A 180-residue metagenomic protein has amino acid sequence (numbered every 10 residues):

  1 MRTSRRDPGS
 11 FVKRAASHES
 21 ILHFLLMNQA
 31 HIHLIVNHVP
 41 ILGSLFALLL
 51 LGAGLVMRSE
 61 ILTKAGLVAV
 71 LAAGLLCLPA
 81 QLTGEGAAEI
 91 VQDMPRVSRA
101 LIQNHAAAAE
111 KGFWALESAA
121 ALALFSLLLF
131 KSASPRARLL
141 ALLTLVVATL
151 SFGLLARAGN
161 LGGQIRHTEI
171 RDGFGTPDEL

Functional and structural regions predicted by a protein language model:
R2-R6, R14: Basic polycationic patches enriched in arginine
D7-S10, G173: Intrinsically disordered, low-complexity segments enriched in small/polar residues
F11-L26: Short, Lys/Arg-enriched N-terminal segments with co-localized hydrophobic residues within the first ~10-30 amino acids
L22-L180: Polytopic transmembrane helical bundles with strong interfacial aromatic enrichment
